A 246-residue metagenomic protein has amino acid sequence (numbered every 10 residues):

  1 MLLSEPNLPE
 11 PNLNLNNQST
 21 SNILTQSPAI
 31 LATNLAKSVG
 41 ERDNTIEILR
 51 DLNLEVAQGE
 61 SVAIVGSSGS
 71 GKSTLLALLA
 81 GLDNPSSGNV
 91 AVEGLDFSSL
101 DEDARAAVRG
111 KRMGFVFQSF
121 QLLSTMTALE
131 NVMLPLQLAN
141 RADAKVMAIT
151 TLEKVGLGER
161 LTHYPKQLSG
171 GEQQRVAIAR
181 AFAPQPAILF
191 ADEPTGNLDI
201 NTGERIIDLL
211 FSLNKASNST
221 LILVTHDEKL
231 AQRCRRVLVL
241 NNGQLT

Functional and structural regions predicted by a protein language model:
M1-S38, T246: ABC-family P-loop ATPase nucleotide-binding domain
P28-L240: ABC family nucleotide-binding domain
